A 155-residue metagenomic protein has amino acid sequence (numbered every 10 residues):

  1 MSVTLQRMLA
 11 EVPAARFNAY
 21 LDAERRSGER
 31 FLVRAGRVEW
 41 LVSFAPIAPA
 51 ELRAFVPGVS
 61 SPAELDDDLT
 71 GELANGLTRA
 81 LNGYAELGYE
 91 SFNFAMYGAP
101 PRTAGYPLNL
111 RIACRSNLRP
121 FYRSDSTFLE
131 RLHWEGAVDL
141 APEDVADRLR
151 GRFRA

Functional and structural regions predicted by a protein language model:
M1-A155: HIT superfamily nucleotide-processing domains
